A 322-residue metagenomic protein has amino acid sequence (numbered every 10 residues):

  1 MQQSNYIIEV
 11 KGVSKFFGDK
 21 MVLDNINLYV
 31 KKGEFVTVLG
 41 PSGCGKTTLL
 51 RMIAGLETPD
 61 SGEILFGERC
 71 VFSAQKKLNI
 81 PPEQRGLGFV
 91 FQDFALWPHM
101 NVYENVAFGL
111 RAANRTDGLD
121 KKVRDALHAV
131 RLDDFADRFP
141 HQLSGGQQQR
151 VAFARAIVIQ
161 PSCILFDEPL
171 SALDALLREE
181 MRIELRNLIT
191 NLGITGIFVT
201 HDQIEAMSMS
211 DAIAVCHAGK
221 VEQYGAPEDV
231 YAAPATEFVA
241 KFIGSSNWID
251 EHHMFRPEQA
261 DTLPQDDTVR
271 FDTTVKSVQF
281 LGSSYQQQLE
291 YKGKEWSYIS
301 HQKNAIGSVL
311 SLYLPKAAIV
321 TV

Functional and structural regions predicted by a protein language model:
E9, Y29, L65, S311-Y313: ABC ATPase nucleotide-binding domain
K15, N27-V30: Conserved A-loop
L39-P41: The feature captures the beta-strand-to-loop junction immediately N-terminal to the Walker
A54: Helix-to-loop junction immediately C-terminal to a conserved catalytic motif
G62-A74: Conserved ABC transporter NBD signature motif
G86-G88, Q92, L96-A235: ABC ATPase nucleotide-binding domains
S246, M254-V322: Non-catalytic connector elements of ABC transporters
